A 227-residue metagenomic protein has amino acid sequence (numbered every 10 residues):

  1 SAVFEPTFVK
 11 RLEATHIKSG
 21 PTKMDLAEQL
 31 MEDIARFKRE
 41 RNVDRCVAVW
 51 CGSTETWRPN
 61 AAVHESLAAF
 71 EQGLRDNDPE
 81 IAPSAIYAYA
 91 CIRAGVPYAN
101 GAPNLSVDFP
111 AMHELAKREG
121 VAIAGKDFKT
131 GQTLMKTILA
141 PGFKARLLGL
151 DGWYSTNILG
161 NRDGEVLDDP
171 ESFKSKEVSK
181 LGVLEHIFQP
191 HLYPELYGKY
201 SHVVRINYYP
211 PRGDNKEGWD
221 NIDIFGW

Functional and structural regions predicted by a protein language model:
S1-E119, K129-A140, W219: Metallocofactor- and cofactor-centric catalytic cores in central/energy metabolism, strongly enriched
E114, V121, Q132-W227: Active-site-lining helix/loop region of Rossmann-like oxidoreductase modules
